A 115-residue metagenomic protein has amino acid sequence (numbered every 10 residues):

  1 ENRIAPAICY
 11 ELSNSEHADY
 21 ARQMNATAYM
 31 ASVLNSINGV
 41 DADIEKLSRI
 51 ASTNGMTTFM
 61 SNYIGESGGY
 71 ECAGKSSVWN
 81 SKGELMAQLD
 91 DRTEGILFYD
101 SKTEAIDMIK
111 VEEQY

Functional and structural regions predicted by a protein language model:
E1-N54, F59-M60: Active-site beta-loop-alpha substructure in enzyme catalytic cores, prototypically the cysteine-centered nucleophile
Y63-Y115: C-terminal beta-strand edge segments of enzyme domains
